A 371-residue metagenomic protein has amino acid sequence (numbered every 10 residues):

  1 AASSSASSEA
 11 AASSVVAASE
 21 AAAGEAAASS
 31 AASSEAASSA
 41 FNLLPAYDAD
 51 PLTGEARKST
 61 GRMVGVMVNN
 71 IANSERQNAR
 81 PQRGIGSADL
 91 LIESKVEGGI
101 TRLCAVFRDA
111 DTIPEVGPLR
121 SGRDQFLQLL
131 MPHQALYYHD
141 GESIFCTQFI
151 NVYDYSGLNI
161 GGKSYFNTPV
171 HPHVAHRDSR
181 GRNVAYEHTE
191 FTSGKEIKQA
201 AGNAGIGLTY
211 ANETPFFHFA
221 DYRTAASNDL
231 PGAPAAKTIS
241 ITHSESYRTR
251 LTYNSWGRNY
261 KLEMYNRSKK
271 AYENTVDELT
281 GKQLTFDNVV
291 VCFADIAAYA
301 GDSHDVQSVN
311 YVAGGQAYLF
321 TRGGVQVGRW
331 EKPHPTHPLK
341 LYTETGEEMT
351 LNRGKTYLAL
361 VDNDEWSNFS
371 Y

Functional and structural regions predicted by a protein language model:
A1-P51: N-terminal, intrinsically disordered, polar/charged segments of Gram-positive cell-envelope systems that serve as
S38-L90, E97-Y371: A surface/extracellular/periplasmic glyco- and lipid-processing/surface-interacting theme
